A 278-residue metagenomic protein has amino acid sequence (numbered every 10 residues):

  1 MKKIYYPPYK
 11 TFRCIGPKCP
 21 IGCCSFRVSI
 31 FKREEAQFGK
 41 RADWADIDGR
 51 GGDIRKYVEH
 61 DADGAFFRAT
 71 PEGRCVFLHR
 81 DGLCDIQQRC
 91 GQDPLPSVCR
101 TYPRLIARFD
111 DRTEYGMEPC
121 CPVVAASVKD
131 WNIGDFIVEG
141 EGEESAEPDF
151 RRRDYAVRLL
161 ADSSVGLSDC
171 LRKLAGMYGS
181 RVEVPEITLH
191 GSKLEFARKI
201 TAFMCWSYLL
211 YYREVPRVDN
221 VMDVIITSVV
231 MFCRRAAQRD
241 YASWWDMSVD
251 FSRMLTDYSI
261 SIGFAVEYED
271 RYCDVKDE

Functional and structural regions predicted by a protein language model:
M1-K3: Intrinsically disordered, low-complexity transactivation/modulatory regions of eukaryotic transcription regulators
Y6-P7, T11, R152: Catalytic cores of enzymes that engage adenine nucleotides and/or redox cofactors via long glycine-rich, Lys/Arg/His
K10-D63: Polybasic, low-complexity association/targeting segments
T11-S29, T70-L105, E118-A125: Local cysteine-cluster metal-coordination motifs and their immediate loop/turn environment, predominantly Fe-S cluster
D53-D81: Gly/Pro-rich turn-and-neighbor structural signature
G82, C90-V165: Internal, well-ordered alpha/beta segment that forms a basic, Gly-enriched binding/recognition surface
V157-E278: Hydrophobic, aromatic-lined core segments that form the binding pocket/scaffold for planar heteroaromatic ligands
